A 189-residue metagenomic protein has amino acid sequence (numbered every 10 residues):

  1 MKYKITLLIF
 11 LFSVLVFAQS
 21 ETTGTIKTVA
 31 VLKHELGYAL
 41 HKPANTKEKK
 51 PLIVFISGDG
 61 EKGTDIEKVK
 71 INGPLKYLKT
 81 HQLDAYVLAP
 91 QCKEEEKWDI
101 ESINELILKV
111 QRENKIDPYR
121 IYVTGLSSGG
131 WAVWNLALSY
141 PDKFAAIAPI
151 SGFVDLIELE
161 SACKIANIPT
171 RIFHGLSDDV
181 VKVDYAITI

Functional and structural regions predicted by a protein language model:
K4-V14: Sec-dependent N-terminal signal peptides
V16-L52, L126-W131, L136, A148 (+2 more regions): A domain-start/cap signature at the N-terminus of enzymes
A44-E48, E95-S127, P141: Gly/Ser-rich "nucleophile elbow"/oxyanion-hole loop immediately N-terminal to the catalytic nucleophile in hydrolases
E48-L52, L83-Y86, D117-I121, P141-A146 (+1 more regions): Loop/turn elements at helix/coil->beta-strand transitions in domains of secreted/extracellular proteins
K50-N104: Active-site machinery of serine-nucleophile hydrolases
F55-G63, Q111-N114, L126, V133 (+4 more regions): Cell-envelope and extracellular/periplasmic
T64-K68, I100-E101, L136, L159-E160 (+1 more regions): Short, solvent-exposed loop/turn and secondary-structure capping segments
A145-I189: The feature captures the conserved acid-bearing segment of alpha/beta-hydrolase catalytic domains
